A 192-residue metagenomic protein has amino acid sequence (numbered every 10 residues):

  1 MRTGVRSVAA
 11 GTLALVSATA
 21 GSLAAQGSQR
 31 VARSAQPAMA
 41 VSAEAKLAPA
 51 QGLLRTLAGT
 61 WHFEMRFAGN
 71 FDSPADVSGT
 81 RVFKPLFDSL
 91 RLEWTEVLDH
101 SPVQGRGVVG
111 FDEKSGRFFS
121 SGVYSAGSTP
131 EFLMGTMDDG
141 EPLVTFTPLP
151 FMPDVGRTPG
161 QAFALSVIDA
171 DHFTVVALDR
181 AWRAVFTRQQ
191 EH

Functional and structural regions predicted by a protein language model:
M1-T12: Bacterial N-terminal signal peptides that target proteins for export
A10-A20: Bacterial N-terminal signal peptides
V31-Q36, A170-H172, A177-H192: Edge beta-strand at a domain terminus
A45-H62: N-terminal helix-cap/turn-to-beta initiation motif at the start of protein domains
M65, E93-D99, S120-V123, T145-F151 (+1 more regions): Short beta-strand segments that buttress and anchor functional surface loops
D76-T80, P102-G107, S128-L133, R157-A162 (+1 more regions): Short, surface-exposed coil-to-beta transition loops
F87, V167-D171: Residue-level recognition of beta-strand termini and adjacent short loop/turns
H100-T129: Helix-adjacent hinge/juxtasegments
